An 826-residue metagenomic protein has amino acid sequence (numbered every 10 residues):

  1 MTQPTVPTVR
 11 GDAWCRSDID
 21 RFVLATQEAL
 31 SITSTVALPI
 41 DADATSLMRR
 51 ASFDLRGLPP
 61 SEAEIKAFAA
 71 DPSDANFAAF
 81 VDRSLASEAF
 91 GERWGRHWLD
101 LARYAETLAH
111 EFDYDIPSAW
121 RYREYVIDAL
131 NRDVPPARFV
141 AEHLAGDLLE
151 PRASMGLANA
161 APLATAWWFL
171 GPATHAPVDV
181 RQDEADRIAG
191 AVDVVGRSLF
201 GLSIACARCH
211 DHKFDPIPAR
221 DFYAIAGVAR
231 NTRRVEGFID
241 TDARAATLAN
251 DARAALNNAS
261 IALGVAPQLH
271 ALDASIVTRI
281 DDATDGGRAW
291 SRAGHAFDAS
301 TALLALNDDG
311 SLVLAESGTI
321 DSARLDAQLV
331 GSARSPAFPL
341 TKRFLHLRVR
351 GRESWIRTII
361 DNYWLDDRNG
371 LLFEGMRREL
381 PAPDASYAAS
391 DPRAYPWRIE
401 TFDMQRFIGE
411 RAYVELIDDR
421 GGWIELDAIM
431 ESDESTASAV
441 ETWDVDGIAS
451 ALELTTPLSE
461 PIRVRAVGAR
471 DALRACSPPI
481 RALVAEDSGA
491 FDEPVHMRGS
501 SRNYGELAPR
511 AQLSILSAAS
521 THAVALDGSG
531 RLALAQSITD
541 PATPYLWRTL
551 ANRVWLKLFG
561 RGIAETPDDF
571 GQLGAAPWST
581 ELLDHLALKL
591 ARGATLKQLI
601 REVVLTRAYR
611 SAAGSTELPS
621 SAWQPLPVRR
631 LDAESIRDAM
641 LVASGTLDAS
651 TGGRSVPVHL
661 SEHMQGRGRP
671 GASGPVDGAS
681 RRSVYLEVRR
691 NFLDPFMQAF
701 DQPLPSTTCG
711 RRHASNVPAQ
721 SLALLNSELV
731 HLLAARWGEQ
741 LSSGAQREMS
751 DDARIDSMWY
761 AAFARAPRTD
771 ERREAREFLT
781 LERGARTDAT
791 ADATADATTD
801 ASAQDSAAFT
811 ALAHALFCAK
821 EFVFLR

Functional and structural regions predicted by a protein language model:
M1-V6, R96, T107, A129-R187 (+3 more regions): Post-cleavage N-terminal segment of exported redox proteins
R10-R49, D54, L58-A89, Y104-E142 (+10 more regions): Primarily short, surface-exposed interaction patches in extracytoplasmic proteins
E142, N257-L303, E434-D471, L483-D487: Extracellular carbohydrate-recognition regions
L149, L157-D251, L693, M697 (+2 more regions): Sequence context surrounding c-type heme c attachment/ligation sites in exported
A185, E316-G331, D391-R393, V524-G528: Extracellular beta-rich ligand/substrate-recognition surface
S317-R343, S354-R357, W397-T401, L534-S537: Short beta-strands within extracellular/lumenal beta-sheet-rich domains
L345-V349, A412-D418: Extracellular beta-strand-rich recognition modules
Y363-E410, I417-E425: Extracellular carbohydrate recognition and processing domains and analogous Trp-centered ligand-binding platforms
